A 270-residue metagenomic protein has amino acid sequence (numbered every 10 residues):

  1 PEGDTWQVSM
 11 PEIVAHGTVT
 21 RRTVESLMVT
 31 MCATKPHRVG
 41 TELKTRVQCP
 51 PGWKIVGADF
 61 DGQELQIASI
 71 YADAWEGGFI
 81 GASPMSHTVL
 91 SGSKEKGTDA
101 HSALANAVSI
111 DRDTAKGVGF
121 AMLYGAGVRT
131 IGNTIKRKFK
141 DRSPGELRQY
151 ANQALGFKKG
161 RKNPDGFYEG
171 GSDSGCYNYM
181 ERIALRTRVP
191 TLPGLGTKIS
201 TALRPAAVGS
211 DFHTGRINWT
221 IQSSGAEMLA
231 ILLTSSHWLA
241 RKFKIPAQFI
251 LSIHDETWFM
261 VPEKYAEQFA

Functional and structural regions predicted by a protein language model:
P1-K116, R129: Catalytic nucleotidyl-transfer cores of nucleotide-processing enzymes
R46-V47, D59, R148-A151, A270: A signal for specific C-terminal beta-sheet/loop modules enriched in small/flexible residues with GP/PG/PP motifs
E64, W258-F259: Short, active-site-adjacent cap segments at secondary-structure transitions
D73-G78, F139-D141, S236, F269: Hydrophobic alpha-helical segments
D99-S252, M260-K264: Conserved catalytic core of nucleic-acid polymerases
D255: Solvent-exposed interhelical
K264-A270: Short, conserved charged micro-motifs
